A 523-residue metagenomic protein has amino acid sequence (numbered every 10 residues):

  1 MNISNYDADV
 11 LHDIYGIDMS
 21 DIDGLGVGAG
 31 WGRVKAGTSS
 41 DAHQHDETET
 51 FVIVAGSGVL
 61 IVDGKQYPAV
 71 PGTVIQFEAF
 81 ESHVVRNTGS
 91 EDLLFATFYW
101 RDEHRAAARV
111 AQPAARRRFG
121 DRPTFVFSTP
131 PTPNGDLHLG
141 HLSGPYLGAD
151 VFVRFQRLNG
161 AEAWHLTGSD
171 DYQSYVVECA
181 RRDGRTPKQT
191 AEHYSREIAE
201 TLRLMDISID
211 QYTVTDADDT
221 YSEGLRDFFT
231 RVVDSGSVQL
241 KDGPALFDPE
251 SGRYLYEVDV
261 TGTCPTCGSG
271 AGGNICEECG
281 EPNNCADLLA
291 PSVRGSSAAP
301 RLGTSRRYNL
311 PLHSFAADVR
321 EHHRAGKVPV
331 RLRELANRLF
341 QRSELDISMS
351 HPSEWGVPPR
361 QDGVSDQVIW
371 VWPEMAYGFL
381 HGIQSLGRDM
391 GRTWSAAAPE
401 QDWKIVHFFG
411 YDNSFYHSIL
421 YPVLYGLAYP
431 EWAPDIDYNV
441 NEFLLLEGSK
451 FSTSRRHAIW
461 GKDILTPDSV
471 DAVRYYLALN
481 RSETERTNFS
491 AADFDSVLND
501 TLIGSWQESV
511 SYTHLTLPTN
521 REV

Functional and structural regions predicted by a protein language model:
M1-G28, R33, D41, A106-Q112: A short, N-terminal "cap"/entry segment at the start of jelly-roll beta-barrel domains of the cupin/DSBH fold
L25-G26, R86-R116: Double-stranded beta-helix
A42, L60-I61, F77, H83-G89: Short beta-strand His + acidic residue motifs that chelate non-heme Fe in jelly-roll/DSBH and cupin folds
H45-V59: Short, conserved beta-strand element in jelly-roll/cupin
K65-E78: Short acidic-glycine-tyrosine-enriched beta hairpin
Q112-G160, L166-T167, E223, C279 (+2 more regions): Structured secondary-structure scaffolds
A114-R320: N-terminal, positively charged nucleic-acid-binding surface of large information/translation enzymes
H514, T519-V523: Single conserved hydrophobic/aromatic residue that forms the stacking wall/gate of nucleotide- or nucleobase-binding
